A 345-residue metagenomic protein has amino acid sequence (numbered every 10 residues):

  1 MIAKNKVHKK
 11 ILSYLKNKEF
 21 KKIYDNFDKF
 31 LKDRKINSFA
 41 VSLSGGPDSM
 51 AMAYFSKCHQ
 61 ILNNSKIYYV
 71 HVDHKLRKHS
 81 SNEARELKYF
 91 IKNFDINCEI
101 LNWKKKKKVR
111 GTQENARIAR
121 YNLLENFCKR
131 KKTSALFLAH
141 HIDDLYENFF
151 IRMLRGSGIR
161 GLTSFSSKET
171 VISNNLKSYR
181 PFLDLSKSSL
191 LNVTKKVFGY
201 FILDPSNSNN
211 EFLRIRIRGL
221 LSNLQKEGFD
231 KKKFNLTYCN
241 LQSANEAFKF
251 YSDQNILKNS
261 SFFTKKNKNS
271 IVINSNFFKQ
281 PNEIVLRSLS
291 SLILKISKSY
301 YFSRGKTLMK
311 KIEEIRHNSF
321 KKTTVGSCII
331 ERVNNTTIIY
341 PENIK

Functional and structural regions predicted by a protein language model:
M1-D48, K66-Y68, H74, W103-K105 (+5 more regions): AMP-forming adenylation/ATP pyrophosphatase catalytic core
I2-L220: Core alpha/beta nucleotide-donor-binding catalytic domains of modification enzymes
Y200-L203, G228-F234: Short, structured loop/turn "capping" segments at alpha-beta junctions
